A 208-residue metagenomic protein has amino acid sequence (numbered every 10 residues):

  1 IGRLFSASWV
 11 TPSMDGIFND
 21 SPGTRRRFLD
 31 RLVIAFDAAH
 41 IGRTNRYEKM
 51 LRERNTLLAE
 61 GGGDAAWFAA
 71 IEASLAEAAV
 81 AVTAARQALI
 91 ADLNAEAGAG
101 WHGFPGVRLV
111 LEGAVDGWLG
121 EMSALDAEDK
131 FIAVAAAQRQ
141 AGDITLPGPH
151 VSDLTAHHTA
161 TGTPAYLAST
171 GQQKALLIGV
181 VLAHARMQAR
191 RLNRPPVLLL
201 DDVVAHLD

Functional and structural regions predicted by a protein language model:
I1-L57: Extended, charged alpha-helical "arm/stalk" segments used for dimerization and assembly in large NTPase-driven machines
S13, R46, L57-E77: Phosphate/pyrophosphate-binding catalytic cores of soluble transferases and nucleic-acid-acting enzymes
N19, I41-T44, A65, A69 (+1 more regions): Non-catalytic, surface-exposed connector residues within folded enzymatic/regulatory domains
I34, A38-I41, G62, V80-A84 (+1 more regions): Generic amphipathic alpha-helical segments used as scaffolds and interaction surfaces in large, multi-domain proteins
A66-L199, A205-H206: Conserved NTPase motor "head" modules and their coupling/switch loops across ABC/AAA+ ATPases, GTPases, and GHKL ATPases
